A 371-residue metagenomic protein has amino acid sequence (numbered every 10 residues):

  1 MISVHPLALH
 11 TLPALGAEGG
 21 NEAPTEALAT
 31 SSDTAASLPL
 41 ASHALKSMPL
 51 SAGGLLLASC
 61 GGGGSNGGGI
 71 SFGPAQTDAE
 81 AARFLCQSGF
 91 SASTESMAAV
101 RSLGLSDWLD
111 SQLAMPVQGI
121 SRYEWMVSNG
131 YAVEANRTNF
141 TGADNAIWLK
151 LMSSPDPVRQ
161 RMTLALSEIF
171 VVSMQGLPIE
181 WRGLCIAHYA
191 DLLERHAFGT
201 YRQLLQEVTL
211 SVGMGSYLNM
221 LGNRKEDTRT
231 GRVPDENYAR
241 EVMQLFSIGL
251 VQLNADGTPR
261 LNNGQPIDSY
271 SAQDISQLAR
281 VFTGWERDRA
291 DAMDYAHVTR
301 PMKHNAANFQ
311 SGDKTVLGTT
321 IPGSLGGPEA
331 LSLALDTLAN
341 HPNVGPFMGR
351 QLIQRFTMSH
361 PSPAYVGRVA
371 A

Functional and structural regions predicted by a protein language model:
M1, E26-M48: N-terminal secretory signal peptides and thylakoid transit peptides that target proteins across membranes
L7-P13, H43-A58: N-terminal secretory/membrane targeting signals
T34, G54-P74: Bacterial Sec-dependent N-terminal signal peptides
G69-Q118: N-terminal mature-domain "stem" immediately C-terminal to a signal peptide or N-terminal signal-anchor/transmembrane
R101, L113, M126-S128, F140-W148 (+1 more regions): Active-site substrate-binding loop specific to GH73 endo-beta-N-acetylglucosaminidase modules in bacterial autolysins
G142-A143, S153-R161: Amphipathic interfacial helices
D156-R159, F170-Q175: Short, contiguous, well-structured surface segments enriched in hydrophobic/aromatic residues
